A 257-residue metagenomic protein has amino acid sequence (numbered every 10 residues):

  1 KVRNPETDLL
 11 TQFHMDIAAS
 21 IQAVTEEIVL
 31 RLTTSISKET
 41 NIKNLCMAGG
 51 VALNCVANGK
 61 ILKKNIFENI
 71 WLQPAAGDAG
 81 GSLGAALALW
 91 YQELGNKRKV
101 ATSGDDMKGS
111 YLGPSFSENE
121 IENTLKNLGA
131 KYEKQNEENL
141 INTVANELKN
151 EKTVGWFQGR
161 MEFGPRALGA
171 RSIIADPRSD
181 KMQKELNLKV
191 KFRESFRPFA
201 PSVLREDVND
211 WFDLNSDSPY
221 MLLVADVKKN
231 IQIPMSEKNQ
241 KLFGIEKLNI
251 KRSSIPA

Functional and structural regions predicted by a protein language model:
K1-L10, T34, K43-N44, N58-A257: Flexible beta->alpha loop and helix N-cap segments adjacent to enzyme active/binding sites
T7, T11-E27: Short acidic-aromatic active-site loops that bind/stabilize oxyanions
S20-L45: Phosphate/ATP-binding catalytic cores across multiple sugar-kinase/actin-like superfamilies, primarily ASKHA
E27-I28, A52, F116, N139: Residue-level recognition of alpha-helix initiation/capping sites
L45-L53: Glycine-rich beta-strand-to-loop/alpha-helix junction loops that act as flexible
